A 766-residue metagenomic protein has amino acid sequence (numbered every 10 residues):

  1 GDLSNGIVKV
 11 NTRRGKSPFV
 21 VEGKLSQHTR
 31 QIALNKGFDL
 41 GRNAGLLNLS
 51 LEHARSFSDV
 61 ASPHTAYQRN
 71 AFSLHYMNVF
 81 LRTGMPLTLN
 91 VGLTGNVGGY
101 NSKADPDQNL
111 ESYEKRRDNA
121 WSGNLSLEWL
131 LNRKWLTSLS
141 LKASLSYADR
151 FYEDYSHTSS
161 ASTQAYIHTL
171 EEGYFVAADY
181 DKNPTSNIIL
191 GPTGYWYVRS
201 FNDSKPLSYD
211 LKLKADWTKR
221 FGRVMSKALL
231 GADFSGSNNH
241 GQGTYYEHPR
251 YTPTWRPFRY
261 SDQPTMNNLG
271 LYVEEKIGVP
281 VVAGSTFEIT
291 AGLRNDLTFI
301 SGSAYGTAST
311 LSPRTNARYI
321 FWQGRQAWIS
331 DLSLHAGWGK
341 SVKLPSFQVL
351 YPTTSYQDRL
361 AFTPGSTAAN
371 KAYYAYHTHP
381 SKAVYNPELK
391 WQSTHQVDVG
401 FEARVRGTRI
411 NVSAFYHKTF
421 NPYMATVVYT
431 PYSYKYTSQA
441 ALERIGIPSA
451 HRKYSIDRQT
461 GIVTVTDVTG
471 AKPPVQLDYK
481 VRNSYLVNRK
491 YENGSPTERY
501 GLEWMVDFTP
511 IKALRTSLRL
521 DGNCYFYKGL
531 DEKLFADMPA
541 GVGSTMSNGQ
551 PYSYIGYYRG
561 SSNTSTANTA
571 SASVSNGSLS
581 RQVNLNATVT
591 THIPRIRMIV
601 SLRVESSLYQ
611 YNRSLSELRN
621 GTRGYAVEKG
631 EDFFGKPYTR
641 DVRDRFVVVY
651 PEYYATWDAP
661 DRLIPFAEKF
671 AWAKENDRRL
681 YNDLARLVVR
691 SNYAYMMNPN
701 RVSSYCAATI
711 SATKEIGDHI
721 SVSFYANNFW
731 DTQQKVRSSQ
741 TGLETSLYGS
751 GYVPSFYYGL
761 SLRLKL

Functional and structural regions predicted by a protein language model:
G1-E22, F38: N-terminal periplasmic accessory domains that precede and gate Gram-negative outer-membrane beta-barrel machines
G15-V20, G41-L46, V79-L89, W129-L141 (+9 more regions): Short loop/turn motifs that connect adjacent beta-strands in outer-membrane beta-barrel proteins
V20-R55, A61-K142, S146: Transmembrane beta-barrel wall of Gram-negative outer-membrane proteins
F80-V97, E114-A304: Face-selective signature of the C-terminal outer-membrane beta-barrel domain
D262-R409, S413-K418: Structural signature of Gram-negative outer-membrane beta-barrels, strongest in the C-terminal barrel of TonB-dependent
V281-A283, T437-E628: Gram-negative outer-membrane beta-barrel transporters
V342, T419-N421, Y436, E605-S691 (+2 more regions): C-terminal beta-signal and adjacent terminal beta-strands/loops of Gram-negative outer-membrane beta-barrel proteins
A369-L486: Membrane-embedded beta-barrel scaffold of Gram-negative outer-membrane proteins
